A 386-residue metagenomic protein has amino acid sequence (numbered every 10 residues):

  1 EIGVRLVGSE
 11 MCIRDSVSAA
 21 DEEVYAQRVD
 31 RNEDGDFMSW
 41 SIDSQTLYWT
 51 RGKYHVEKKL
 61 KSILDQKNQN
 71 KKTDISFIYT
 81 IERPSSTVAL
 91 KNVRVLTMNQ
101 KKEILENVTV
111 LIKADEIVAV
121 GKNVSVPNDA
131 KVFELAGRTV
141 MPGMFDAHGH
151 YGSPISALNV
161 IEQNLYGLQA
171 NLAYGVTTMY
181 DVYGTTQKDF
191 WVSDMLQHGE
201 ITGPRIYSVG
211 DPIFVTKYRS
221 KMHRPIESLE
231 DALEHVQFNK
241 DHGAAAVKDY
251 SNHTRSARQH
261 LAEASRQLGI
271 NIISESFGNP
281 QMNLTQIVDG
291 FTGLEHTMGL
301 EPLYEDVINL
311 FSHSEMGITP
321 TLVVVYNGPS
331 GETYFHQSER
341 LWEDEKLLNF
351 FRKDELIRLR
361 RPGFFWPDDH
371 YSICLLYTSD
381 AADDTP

Functional and structural regions predicted by a protein language model:
E1, Y25-Y48: Conserved beta-propeller blade repeats
I2-G8, I13, Y377-P386: Single conserved hydrophobic/aromatic residue that forms the stacking wall/gate of nucleotide- or nucleobase-binding
S9-G35, K61-E82, K101, G121-N123 (+1 more regions): Multi-bladed beta-propeller domains
K101-M141: Histidine-rich, glycine-flanked metal-binding segment
R138-H198, T216-R219, R224, E230 (+2 more regions): Metal-associated gating/positioning segment near the N- to mid-region
G167-Q187, P204-F214, K240-N252, A262 (+4 more regions): Divalent metal-dependent hydrolysis catalytic cores, especially in the metallo-beta-lactamase
S228, A244-Q286, V325, I373: Divalent metal-binding pocket/active-site signature
E234-H253, M298-S379, P386: Active-site neighborhoods of metal-dependent hydrolases
